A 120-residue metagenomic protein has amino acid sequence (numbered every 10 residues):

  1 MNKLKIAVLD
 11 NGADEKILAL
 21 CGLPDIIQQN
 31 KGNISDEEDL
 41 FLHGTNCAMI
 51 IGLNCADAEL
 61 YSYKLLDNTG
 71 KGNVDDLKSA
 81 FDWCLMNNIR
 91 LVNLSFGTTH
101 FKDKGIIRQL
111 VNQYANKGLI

Functional and structural regions predicted by a protein language model:
M1-E59, S79: Active-site core segment of subtilase-fold serine proteases
N46, L65-I120: Substrate-binding/access-modulating region of protease and related hydrolase catalytic domains
Y61-Y63: General small-molecule cofactor/ligand-binding pocket signal
